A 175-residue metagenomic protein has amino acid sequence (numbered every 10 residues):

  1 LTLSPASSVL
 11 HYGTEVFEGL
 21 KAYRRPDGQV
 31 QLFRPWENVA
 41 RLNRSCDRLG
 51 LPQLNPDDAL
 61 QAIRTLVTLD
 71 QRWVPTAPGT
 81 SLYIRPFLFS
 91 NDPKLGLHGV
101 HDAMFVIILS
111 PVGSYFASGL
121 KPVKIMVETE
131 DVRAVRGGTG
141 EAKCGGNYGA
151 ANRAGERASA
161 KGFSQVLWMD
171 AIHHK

Functional and structural regions predicted by a protein language model:
L1-L66, F87, K94-K175: Helix-start/capping segments and mature chain N-termini
R72-A77, L97-G99: Short, charge-rich binding segments
P75-R85, F89: Extended, Lys/Arg-enriched charged tracts that mediate electrostatic binding to polyanionic substrates
